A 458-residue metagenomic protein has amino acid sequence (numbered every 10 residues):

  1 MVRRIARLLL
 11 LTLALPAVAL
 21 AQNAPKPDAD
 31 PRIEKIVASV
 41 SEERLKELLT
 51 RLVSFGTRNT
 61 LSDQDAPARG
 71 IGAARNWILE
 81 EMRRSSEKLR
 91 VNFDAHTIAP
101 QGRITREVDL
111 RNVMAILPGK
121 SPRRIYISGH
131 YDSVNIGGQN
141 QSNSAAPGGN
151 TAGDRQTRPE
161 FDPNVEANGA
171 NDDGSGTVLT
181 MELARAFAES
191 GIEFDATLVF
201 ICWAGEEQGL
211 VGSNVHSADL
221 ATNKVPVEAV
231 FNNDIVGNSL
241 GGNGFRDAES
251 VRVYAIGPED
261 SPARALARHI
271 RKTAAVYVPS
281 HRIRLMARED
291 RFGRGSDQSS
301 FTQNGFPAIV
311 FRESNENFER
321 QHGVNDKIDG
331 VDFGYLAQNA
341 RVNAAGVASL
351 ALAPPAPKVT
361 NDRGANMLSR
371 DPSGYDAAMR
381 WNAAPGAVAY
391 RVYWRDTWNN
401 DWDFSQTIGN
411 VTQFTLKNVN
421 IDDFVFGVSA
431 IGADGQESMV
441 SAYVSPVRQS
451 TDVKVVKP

Functional and structural regions predicted by a protein language model:
N23-R69, E319-V324: N-terminal capping segment at the start of a domain
E47-P118, R284: A non-catalytic alpha/beta surface segment that caps or lines the substrate-entry region of metallo-dependent hydrolase
V53, V236-R252, M286-P355: Active-site-adjacent mobile loop/cap segments within catalytic or ligand-binding domains
A115, I127, S133, G138-G209 (+1 more regions): Alpha-helical metal-binding/catalytic segments enriched in His/Glu/Asp
P122, W203-S300, N304, A308: Metal-dependent peptidase/peptidase-like ectodomains
Y375-G386: Conserved aromatic anchor
L416-E437: Beta-strand-rich modules
I431-P458: Extracellular fibronectin type III
